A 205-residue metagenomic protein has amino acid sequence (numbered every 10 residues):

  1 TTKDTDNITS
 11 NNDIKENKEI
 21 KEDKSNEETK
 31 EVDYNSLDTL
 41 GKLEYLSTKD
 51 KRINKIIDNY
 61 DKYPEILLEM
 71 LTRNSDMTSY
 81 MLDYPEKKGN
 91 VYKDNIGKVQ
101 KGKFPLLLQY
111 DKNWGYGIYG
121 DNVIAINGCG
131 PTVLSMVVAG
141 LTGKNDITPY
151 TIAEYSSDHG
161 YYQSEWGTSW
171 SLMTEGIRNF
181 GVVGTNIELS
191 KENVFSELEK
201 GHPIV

Functional and structural regions predicted by a protein language model:
T1-I8, D13-Y161: Active-site-adjacent structural segments surrounding the nucleophilic cysteine of cysteine proteases and isopeptidases
V99, G176, E197-L198: A generic structural signal for short, solvent-exposed coil/turn residues that cap or connect secondary-structure
N127, Y150, S171, E192-F195: Residues in well-ordered alpha-helical elements
C129, I177, P203-V205: Catalytic nucleophile-His microenvironment captured as a short glycine-rich beta-strand/loop that brackets
I147, E154-E188: Mid-length scaffold segments of soluble, non-membrane domains
N186-V205: Active-site-adjacent substructure of cysteine-protease-like catalytic cores
